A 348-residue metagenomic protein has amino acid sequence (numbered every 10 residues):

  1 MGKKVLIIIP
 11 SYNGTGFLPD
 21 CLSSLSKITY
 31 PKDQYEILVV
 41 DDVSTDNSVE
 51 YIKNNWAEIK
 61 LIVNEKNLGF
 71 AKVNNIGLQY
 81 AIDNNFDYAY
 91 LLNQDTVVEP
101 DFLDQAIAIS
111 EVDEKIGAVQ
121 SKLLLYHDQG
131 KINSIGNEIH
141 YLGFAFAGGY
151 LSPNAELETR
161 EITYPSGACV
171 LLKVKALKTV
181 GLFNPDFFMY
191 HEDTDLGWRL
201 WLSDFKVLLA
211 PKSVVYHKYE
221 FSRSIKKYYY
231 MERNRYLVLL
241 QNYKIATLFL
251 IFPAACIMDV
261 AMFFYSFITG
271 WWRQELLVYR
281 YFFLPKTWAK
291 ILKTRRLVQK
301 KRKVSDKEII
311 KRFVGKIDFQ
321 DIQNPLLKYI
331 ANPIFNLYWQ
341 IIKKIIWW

Functional and structural regions predicted by a protein language model:
S23-Q34: Short, acidic, metal-binding catalytic loop of nucleotide-sugar glycosyltransferases
S24, D41-E50, K66: A conserved acidic beta->alpha catalytic loop
N64-N84: Glycine-rich, basic loop-to-helix element that forms the pyrophosphate-binding segment of sugar-nucleotide handling
F86-V97: Short beta-strand-to-loop acidic/aromatic patch adjacent to the donor-nucleotide binding site
T96-I139: Conserved donor NDP-sugar-binding/catalytic core segment of glycosyltransferases
I132, Y141-F146, S152-L172, M189 (+3 more regions): A recurrent flexible, glycine/aromatic-enriched loop bordering the glycosyltransferase active site that acts as
T163-V214: A short, conserved alpha-helix in the catalytic core of glycosyltransferases
V207-Q320, N324, K328, N332: Active-site-adjacent helix/loop segment of glycosyltransferases that harbors family-specific signature motifs
